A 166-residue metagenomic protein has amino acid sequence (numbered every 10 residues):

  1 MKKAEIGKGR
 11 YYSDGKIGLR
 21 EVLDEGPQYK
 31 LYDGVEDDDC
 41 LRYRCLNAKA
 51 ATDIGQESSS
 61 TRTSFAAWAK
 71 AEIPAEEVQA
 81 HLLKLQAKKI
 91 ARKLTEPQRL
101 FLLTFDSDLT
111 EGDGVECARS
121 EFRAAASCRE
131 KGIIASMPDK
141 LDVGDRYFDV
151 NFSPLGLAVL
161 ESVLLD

Functional and structural regions predicted by a protein language model:
K2-G15: Short coil-to-beta transition motif at edge beta-strands of beta-rich domains
D14-L31, S120, A124: Amphipathic, interaction-prone secondary-structure segments
E21-I54: Basic/aromatic-rich interaction segments and small domains that mediate binding to polyanionic partners
R44-Q86: Intrinsically disordered, low-complexity, charged/polar segments
L83-R123, L165: Short amphipathic alpha-helical interface segments
V115-M137, R146-Y147: Short amphipathic alpha-helical interaction segments
V143-D166: Short, amphipathic alpha-helical interaction segments positioned at domain boundaries
